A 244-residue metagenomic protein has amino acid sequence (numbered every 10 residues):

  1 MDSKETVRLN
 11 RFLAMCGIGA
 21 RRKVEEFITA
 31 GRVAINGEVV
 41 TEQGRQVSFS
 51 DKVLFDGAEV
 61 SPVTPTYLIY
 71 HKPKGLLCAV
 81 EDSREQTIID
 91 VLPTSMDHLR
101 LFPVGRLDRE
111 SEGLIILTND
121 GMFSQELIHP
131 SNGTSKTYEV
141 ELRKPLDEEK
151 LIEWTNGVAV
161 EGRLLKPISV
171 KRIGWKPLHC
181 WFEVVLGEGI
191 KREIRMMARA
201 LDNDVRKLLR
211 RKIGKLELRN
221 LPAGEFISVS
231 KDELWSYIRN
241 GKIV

Functional and structural regions predicted by a protein language model:
M1-V244: Basic, flexible Lys/Arg- and Gly-enriched helix-loop patches that mediate nucleic-acid binding at interfaces with rRNA
